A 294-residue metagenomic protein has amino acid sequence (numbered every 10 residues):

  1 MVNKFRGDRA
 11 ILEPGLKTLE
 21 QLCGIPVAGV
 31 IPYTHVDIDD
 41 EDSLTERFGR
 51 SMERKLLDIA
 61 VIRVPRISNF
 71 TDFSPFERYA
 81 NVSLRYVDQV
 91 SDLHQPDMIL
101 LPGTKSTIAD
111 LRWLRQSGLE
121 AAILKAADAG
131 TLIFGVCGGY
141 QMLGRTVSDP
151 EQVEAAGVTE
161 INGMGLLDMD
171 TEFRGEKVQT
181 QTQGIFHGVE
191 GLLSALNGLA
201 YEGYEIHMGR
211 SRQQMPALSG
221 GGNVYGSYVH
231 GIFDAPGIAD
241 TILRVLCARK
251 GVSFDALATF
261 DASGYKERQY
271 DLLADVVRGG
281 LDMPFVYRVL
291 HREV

Functional and structural regions predicted by a protein language model:
M1-R85, V90-D97, L166, D170-T171 (+1 more regions): C-terminal lobe/tail of nucleotide-utilizing enzymes
L100: N-terminal Rossmann-like NAD(P) cofactor-binding module of classical short-chain dehydrogenase/reductase
T104-L192, A200-Y201: Cysteine-nucleophile active-site neighborhood
